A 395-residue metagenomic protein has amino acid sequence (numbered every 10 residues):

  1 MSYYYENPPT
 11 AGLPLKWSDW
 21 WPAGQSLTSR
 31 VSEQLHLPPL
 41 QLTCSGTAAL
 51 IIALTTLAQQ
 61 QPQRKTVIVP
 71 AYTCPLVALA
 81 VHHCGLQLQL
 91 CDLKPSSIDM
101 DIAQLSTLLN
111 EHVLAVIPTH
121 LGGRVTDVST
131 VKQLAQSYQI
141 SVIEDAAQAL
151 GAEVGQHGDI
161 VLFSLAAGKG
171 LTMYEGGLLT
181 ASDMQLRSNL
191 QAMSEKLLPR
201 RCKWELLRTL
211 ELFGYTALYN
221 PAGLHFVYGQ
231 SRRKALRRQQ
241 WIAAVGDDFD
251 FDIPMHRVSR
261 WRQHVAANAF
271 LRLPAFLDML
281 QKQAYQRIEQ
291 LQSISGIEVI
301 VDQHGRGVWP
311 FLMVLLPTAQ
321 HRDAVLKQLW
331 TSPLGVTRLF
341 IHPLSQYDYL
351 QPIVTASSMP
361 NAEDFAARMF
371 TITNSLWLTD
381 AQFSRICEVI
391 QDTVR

Functional and structural regions predicted by a protein language model:
M1-Q61, C84, F249, A275 (+2 more regions): Conserved PLP-binding active-site segment in aminotransferase class I/II-type PLP enzymes
T28-S29, L37-Q41, S45-G46, T73 (+3 more regions): PLP-dependent aminotransferase class I/II
S32, V81, L134-A135, L291-Q292 (+1 more regions): A generic structural signal for well-ordered alpha-helical segments
A53-L108, L329: Conserved PLP-anchoring active-site segment centered on the Schiff-base-forming lysine
C84, S137-Y138, S332: Helix C-cap/helix->beta junction micro-motif
S96-A192, T371: Active-site phosphate-binding strand-loop segment of PLP-dependent enzymes
